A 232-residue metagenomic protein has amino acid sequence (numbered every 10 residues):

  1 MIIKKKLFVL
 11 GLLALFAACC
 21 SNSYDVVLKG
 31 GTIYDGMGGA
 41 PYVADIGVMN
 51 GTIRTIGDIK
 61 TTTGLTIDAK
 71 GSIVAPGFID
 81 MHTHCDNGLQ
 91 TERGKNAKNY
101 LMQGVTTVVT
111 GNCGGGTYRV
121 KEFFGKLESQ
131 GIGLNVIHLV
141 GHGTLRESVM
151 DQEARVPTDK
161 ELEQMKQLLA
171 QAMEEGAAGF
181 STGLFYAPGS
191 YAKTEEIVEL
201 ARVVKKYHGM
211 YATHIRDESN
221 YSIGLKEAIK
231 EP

Functional and structural regions predicted by a protein language model:
M1-F8: Bacterial N-terminal signal peptides that target proteins for export
K6, A14-D25: Bacterial Sec-dependent signal peptides at the C-terminal "C-region" and cleavage site
Y24-V26, I33-G77: Histidine-rich, glycine-flanked metal-binding segment
G36, C113, F185: Flexible loop residues that form catalytic and substrate-binding hotspots at small-molecule/glycan-binding clefts
A69-V74, F78-T83, T91-T182, A201-M210: Divalent-metal coordination cores built from histidine and acidic residues
C85-D86, D217: Short active-site segment of divalent metal-dependent hydrolases/proteases that encodes the spacing between
G88-E92, K160-Q164, A192, G224-A228: Short secondary-structure boundary/capping elements
F180-P232: Active-site core of metal-dependent hydrolases
